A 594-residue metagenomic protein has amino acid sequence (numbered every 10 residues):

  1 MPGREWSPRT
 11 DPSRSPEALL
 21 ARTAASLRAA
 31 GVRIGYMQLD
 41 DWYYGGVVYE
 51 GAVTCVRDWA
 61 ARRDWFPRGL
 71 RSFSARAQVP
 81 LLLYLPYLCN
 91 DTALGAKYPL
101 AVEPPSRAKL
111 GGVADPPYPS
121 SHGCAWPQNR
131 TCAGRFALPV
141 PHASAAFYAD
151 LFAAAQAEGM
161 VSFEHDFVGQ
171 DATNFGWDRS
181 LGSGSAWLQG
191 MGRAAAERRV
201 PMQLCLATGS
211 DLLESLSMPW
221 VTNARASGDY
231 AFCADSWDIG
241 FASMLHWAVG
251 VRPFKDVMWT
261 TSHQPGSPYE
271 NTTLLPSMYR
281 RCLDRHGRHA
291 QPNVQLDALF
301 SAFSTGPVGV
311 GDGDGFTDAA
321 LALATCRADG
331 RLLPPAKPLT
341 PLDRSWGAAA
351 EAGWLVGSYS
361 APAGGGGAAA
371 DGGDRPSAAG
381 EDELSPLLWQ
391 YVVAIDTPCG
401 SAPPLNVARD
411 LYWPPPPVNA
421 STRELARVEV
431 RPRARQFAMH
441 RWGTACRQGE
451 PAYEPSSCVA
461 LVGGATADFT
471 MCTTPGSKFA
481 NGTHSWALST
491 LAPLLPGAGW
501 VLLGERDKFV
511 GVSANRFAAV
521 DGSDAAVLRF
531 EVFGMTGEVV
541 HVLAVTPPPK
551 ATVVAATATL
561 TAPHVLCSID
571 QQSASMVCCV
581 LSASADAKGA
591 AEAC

Functional and structural regions predicted by a protein language model:
M1, F316-P335, L543-A562: Short linear, low-complexity motifs centered on an aromatic residue
M1-P8, S13, A25, S121-A125: Mature extracytoplasmic enzyme cores
W6-R9, V47, T92, G311-G313 (+2 more regions): Short helix/loop capping segments that flank catalytic or ligand/cofactor-binding pockets
S15, L27-P307, D312-G315, L323-C326: Aromatic- and carboxylate-enriched substrate-binding clefts and catalytic-loop regions of carbohydrate-active enzymes
P201, A298-V310, D314-G347, H484-E505: Aromatic- and carboxylate-lined catalytic core of secreted/periplasmic carbohydrate-active enzymes
D297, S301-G309, G347-R435, L488-G497 (+2 more regions): Carbohydrate-binding surface patches
L405-N406, V428, H440-C594: Non-catalytic C-terminal accessory domains or segments of carbohydrate-active enzymes
